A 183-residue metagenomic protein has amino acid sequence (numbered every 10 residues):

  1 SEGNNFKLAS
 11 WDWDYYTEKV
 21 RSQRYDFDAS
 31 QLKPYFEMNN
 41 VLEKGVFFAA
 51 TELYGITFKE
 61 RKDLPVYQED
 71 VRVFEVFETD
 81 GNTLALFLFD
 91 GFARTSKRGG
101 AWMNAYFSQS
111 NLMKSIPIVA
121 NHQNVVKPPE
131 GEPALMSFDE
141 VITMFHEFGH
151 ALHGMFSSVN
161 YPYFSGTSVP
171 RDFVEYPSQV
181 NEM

Functional and structural regions predicted by a protein language model:
S1-N124, V174, M183: Active-site-proximal, well-structured secondary-structure segments within enzyme catalytic domains
L32-M38, P129-S137, F164-S165: Active-site rim elements
E43, I142-F145, R171, E175: Short alpha-helical patches at coil-to-helix transitions and adjacent helical residues in well-structured domains
A50, K127, E132-M155, S178: Active-site recognition of the HExxH zinc-binding catalytic motif
G55-R61, H153, V159-F164: Acidic/polar loop patches that form or flank catalytic/metal-binding clefts of enzymes that bind anionic ligands
R72, D139-E140, V169: Short loop/turn microsegments at loop-to-beta-strand junctions
S157-M183: Acidic/histidine-rich catalytic neighborhood
